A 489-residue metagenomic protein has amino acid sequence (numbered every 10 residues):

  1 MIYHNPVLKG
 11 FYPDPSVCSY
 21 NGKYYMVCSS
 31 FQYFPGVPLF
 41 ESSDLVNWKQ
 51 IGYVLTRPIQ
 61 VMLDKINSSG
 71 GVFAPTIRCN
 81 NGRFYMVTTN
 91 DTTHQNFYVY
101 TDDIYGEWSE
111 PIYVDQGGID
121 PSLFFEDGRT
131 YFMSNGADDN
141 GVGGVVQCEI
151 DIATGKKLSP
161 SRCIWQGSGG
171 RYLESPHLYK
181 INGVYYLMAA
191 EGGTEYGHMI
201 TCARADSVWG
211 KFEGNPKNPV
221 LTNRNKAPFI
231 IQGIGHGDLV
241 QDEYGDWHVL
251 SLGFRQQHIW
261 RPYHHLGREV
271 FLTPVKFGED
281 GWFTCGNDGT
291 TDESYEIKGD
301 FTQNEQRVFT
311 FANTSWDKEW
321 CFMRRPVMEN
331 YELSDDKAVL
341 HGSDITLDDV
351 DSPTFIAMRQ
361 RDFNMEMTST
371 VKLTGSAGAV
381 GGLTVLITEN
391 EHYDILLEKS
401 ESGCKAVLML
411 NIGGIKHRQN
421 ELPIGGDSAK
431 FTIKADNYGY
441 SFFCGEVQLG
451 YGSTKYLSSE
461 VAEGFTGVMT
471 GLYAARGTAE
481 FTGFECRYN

Functional and structural regions predicted by a protein language model:
M1-N489: Carbohydrate-active catalytic/glycan-binding domains of CAZyme proteins, especially the secreted or lumenal ectodomains
